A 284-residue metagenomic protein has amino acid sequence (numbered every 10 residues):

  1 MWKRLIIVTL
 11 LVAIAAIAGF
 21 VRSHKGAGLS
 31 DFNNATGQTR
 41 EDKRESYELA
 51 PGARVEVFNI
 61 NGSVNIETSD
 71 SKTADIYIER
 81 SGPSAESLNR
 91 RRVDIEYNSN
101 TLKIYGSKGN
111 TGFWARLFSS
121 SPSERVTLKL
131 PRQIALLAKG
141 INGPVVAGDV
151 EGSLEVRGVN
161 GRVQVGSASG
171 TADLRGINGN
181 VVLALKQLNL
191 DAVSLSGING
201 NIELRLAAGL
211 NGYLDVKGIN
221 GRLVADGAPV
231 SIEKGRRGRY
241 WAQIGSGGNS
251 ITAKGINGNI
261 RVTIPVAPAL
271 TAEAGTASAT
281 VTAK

Functional and structural regions predicted by a protein language model:
W2-T73, E79-L88, T111-K129, V230-G248 (+1 more regions): Short acidic/polar N-terminal linker immediately downstream of export determinants
I6, E56-S63, P83-Y97, N160-R162 (+1 more regions): Generic detector of contiguous secondary-structure segments
D42, S107, A172-R175, N180-K284: Short, surface-exposed interaction patches in beta-rich subdomains that mediate adhesion/assembly near membranes
K43-A50, R54, S63-N65, R90-G166 (+3 more regions): Right-handed parallel beta-helix
A50, N59, S69, P131 (+4 more regions): A short, compositionally biased micro-patch
A53, G62, A74, I134 (+2 more regions): Short beta-strand/loop motifs in extracellular/secreted proteins, especially within beta-sandwich accessory domains
N59-N61, R80-G82, R132, N142 (+5 more regions): Beta-strand elements of well-folded, non-transmembrane domains
S84-L88, G166-S169, G176-N178: Long amphipathic alpha-helical scaffold regions
